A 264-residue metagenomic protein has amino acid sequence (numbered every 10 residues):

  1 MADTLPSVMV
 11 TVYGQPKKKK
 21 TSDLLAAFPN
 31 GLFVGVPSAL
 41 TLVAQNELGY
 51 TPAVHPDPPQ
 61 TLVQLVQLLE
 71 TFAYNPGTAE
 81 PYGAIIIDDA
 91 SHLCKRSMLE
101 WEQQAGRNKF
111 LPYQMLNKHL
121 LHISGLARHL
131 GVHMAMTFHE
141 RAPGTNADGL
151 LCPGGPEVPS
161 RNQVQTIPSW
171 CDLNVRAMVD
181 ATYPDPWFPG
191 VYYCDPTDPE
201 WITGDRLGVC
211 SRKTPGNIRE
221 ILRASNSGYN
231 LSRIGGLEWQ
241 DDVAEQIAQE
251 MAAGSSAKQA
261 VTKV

Functional and structural regions predicted by a protein language model:
M1-K20, L25-V34, S38-A44, T51-P56 (+3 more regions): Interfaces that engage single-stranded nucleic acids at replication/repair/recombination sites
A2, D23-L25, L126-A127, V164-P168 (+1 more regions): A general structural signal for short secondary-structure junctions and capping/turn motifs
S7, A79-Y82, G131: A general structural motif
V12-Q15, V34-P37, I87, T137-H139 (+1 more regions): Short His-Asn-centered micro-motif
F28, E47, H129, P168-S169: Short, well-ordered coil/turn elements that cap or connect secondary structure elements
G31, G83, V132-H133, D172: Conserved acidic residues
A84-Q165: P-loop NTPase motor core
H133-A224: Phosphate-binding/switch region of NTP-binding enzymes
